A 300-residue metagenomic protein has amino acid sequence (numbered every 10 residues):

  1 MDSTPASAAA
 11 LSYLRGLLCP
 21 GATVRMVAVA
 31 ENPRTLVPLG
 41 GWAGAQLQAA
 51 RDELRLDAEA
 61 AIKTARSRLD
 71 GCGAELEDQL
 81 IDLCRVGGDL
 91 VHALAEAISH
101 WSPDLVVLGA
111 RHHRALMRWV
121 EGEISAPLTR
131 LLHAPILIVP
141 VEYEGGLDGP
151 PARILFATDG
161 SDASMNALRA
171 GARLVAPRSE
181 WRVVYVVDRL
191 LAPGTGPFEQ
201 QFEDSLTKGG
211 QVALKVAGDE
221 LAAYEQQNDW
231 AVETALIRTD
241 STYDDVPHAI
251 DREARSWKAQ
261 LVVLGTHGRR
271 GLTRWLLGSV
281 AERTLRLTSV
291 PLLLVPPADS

Functional and structural regions predicted by a protein language model:
M1-Q48, D52, A74, Q79 (+5 more regions): Small/aliphatic-rich secondary-structure junction motif
R51, R55, E59-R66, T207 (+1 more regions): Short, surface-exposed alpha-helical segments at coil->helix boundaries
R66-V106, A222-V262, D299-S300: Structural beta-alpha unit
D89-L90, L105-P127, G145, G149-P151 (+1 more regions): Glycine-rich, Arg-bearing micro-motifs that act as flexible, cationic patches
L108-A110, P135-E142, L292-P296: Short beta-strand elements of ligand-binding domains
